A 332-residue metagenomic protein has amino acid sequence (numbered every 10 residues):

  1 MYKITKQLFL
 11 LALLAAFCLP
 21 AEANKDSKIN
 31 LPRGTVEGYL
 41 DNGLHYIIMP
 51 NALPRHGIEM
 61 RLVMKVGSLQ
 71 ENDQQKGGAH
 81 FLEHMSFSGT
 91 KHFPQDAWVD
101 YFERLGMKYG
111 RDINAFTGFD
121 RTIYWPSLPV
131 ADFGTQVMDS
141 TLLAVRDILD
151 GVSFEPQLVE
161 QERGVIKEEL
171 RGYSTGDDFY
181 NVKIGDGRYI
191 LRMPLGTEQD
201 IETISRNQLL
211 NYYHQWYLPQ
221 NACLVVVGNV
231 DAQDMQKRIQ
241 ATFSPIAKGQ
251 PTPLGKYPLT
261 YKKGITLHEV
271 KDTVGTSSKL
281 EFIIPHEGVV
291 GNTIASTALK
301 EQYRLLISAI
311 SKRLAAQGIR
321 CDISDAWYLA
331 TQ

Functional and structural regions predicted by a protein language model:
M1-F9: Bacterial N-terminal signal peptides that target proteins for export
Y2, C18-A21: Glycine-centered signal
L8-F17: Bacterial N-terminal signal peptides
A21-D100, W125, Q136-L143, Q199 (+1 more regions): His/Glu-rich zincin catalytic helix
M49-N51, F116, L329-T331: Short beta-strand micro-motifs enriched in acidic
T90-K91, W98-Y212, P258-T260, T266 (+2 more regions): Acidic/histidine-enriched segments that form metal/cofactor-coordinating and catalytic pocket/exosite environments
G110-R111, Q317-W327: Short beta-strand elements
R304, A326-Q332: Short, intrinsically disordered, charge-balanced linker/junction segments flanking boundaries in proteins
